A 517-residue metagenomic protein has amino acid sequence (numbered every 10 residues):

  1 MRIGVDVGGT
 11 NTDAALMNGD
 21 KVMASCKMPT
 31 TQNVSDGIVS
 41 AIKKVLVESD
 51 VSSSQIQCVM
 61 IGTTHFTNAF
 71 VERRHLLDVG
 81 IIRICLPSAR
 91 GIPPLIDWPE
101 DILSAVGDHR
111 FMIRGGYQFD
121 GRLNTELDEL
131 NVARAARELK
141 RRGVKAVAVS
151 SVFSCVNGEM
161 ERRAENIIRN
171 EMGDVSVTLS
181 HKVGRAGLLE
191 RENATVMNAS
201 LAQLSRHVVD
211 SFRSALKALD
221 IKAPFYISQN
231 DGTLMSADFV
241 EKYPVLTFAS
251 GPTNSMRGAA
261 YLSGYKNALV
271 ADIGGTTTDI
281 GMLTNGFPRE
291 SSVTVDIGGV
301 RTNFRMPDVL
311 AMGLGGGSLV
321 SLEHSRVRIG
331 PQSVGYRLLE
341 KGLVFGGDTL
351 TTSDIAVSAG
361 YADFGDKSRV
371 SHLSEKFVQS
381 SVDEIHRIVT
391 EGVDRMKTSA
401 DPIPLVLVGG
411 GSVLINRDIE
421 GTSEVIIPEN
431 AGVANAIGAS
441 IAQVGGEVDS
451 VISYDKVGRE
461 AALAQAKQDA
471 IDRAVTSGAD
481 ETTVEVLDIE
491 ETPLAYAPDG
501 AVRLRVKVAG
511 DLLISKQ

Functional and structural regions predicted by a protein language model:
M1-Q517: N-terminally biased helix-coil "hinge/interface" segments that flank
